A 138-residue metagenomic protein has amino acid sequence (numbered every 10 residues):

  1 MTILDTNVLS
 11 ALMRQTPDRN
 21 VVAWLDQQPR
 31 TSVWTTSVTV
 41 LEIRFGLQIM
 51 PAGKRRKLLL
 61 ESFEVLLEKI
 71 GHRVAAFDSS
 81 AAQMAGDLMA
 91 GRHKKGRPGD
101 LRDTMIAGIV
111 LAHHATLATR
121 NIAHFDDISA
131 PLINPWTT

Functional and structural regions predicted by a protein language model:
M1-T35, Q48-V65, T138: Short, well-structured N-terminal submotif of metal-dependent ribonuclease cores
D5, T36, P98-D100, N121: Histidine- and aromatic-rich ligand-binding microenvironments
V8, T39, A81, I106 (+1 more regions): Alpha-helix capping/helix-boundary segments
A11-L12, W24, G46, A85-L88 (+2 more regions): Residues that scaffold the ATP/ADP-binding catalytic core of kinase and kinase-like folds
W24-Q27, E64-L66, V74, A107 (+1 more regions): Short secondary-structure boundary/capping segments
S32, R73, P131-L132: Conserved beta-strand segments of alpha/beta enzyme cores
F45-Q48, G53, K69-L117: Active-site neighborhoods of divalent-metal-dependent phosphate/nucleic-acid chemistry enzymes
M105-T138: Acidic, PIN/NYN-like endoribonuclease modules and their adjacent C-terminal/linker elements
